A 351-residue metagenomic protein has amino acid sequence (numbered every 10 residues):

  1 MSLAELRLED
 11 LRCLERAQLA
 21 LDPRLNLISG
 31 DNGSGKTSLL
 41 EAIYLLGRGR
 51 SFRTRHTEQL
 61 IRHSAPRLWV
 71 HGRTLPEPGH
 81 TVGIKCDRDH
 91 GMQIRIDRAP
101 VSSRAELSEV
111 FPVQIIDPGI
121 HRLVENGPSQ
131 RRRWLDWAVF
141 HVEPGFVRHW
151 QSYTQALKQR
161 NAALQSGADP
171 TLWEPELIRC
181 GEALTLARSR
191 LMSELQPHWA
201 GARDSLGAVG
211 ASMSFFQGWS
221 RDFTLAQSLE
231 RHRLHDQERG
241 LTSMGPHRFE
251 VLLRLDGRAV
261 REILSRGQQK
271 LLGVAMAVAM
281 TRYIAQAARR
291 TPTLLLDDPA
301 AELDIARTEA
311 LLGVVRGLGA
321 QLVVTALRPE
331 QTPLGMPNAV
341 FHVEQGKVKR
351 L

Functional and structural regions predicted by a protein language model:
M1-D31, L45, T57, A168-R179 (+7 more regions): Conserved NTPase motor "head" modules and their coupling/switch loops across ABC/AAA+ ATPases, GTPases, and GHKL ATPases
K36: Conserved lysine of the Walker
Y44-Q130, D136-F146, S193-G201, E230-L234: Nucleotide-state sensing region of NTPase/ATPase domains
G72, A320-L327: Structural recognition of the conserved hydrophobic beta-strand(s) that form the central parallel beta-sheet of P-loop
Q114, V323, A339-F341: Hydrophobic/aromatic beta-strand patches that form the interior of the parallel beta-sheet core in alpha/beta enzyme
R122-L123, S129-T171, P175: Long, charged N-terminal accessory/stalk domains
D297-P299: Walker B catalytic acidic pair
